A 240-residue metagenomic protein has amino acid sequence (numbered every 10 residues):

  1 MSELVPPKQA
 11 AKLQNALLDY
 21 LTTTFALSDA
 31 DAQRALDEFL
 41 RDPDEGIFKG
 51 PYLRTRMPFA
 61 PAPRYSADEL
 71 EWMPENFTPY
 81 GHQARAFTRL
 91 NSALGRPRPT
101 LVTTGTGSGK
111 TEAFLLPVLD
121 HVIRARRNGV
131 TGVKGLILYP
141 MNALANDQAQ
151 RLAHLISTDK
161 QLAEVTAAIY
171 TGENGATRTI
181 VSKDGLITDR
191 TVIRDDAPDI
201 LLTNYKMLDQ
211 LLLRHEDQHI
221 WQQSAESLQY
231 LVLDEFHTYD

Functional and structural regions predicted by a protein language model:
M1-W72: N-terminal accessory nucleic-acid engagement/regulatory domains that precede and modulate ATP-driven motor cores
I47-T103, E112-D120: Conserved pre-motif I regulatory segment
T106-S108: ATP-binding Walker
T111-E112, G132-S157, I169-N174, M207-Q210: Conserved Walker A/P-loop ATP-binding site and its immediately adjacent core in helicase/helicase-like ATPase domains
H121-V130, S157-K160: Post-Walker A helix-loop "phosphate-sensing" segment adjacent to the P-loop in P-loop NTPases
K134-L136, D196-I200, K206, S227-Y230: Loop/turn-to-beta-strand initiation segments
K160-L213: Inter-Walker segment of RecA-like/P-loop motor cores
K206-Q210, D217-D240: SF2 helicase catalytic motif II
